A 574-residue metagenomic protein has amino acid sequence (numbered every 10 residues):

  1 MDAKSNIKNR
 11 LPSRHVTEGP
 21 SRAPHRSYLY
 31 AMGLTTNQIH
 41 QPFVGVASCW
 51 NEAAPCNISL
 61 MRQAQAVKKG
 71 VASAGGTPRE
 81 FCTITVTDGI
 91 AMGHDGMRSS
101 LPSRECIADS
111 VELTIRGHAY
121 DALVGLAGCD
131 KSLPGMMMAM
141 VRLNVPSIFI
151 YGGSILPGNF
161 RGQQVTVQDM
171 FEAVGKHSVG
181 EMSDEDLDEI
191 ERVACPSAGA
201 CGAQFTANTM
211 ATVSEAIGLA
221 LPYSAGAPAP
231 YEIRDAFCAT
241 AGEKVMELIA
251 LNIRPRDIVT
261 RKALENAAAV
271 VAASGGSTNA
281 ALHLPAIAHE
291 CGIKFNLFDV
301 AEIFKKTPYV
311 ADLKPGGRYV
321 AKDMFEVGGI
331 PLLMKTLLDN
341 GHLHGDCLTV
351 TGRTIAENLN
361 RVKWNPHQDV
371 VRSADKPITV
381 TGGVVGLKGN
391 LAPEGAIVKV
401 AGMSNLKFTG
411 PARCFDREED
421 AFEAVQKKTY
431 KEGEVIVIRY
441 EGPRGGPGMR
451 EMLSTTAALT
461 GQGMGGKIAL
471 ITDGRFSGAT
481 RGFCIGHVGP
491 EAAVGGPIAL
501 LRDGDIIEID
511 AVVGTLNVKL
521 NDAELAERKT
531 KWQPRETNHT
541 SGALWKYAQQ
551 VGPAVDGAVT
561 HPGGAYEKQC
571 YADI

Functional and structural regions predicted by a protein language model:
D2-E52, C56-I58, Q63-C82, G89-I90 (+5 more regions): Catalytic or ion-coupling anion/metal-binding cores of large enzyme and transporter domains
V71, S110-T114: Glycine-rich, N-terminal phosphate-binding loop and its surrounding beta-alpha-beta segment
S100-D109: Glycine-rich, highly charged phosphate/nucleotide-binding loops
T114-M136, I148-Y151: A short, small-residue-rich loop immediately preceding and capping a beta-strand
